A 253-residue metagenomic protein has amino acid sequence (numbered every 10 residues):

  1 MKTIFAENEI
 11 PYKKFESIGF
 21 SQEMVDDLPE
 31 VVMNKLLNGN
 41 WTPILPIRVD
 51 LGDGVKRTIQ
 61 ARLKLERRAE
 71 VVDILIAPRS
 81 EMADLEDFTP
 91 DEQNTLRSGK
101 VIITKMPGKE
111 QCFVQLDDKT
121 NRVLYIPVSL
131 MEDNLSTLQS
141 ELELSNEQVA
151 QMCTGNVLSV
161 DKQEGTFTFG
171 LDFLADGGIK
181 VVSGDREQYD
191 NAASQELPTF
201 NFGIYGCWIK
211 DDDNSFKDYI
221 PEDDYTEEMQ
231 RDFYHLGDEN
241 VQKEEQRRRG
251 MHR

Functional and structural regions predicted by a protein language model:
M1-I18, T58-R62, F113: N-terminal trafficking/processing presequences and adjacent post-cleavage segments of proteins routed to secretion
A6-L36, Q163, G170: Compact soluble domain cores
K14-F20, E110, K119-R253: A eukaryote-biased signal for long
G19-V49, A77-P107, S140-C153: Short, flexible domain-boundary/linker segments around small modular repeats
I44-R48, V55-K64, R68-E86, R122-L124: Beta-strand-dominated lipid-handling architectures at cellular/organellar boundaries
P46, K64-E66, L75-A77, D117 (+3 more regions): A structural detector for beta-sheet-dominated domains
G54-R57, K105-K109: Short, low-complexity cationic-aromatic patches
M106, Q115-D118: Acidic, serine/proline-rich, intrinsically disordered low-complexity segments
